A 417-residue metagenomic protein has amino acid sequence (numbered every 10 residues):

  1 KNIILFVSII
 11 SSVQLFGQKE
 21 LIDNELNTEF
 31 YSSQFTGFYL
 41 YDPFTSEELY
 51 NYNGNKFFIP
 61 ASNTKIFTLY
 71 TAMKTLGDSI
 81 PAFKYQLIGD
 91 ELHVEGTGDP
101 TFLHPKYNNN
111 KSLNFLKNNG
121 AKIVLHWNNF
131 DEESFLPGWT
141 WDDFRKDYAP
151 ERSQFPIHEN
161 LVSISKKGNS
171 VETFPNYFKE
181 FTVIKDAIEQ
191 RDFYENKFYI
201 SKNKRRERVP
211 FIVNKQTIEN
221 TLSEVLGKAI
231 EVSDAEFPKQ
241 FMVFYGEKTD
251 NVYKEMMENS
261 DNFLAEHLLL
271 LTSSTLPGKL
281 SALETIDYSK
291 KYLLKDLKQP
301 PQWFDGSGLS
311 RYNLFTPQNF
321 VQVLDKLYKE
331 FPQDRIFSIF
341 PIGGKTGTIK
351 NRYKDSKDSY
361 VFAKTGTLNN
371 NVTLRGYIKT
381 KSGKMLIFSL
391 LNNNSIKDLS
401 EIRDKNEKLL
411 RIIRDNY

Functional and structural regions predicted by a protein language model:
K1-I22: Bacterial Sec-dependent N-terminal signal peptides
G17-F57, L76-S79, F115-A121: Beta-lactamase-like hydrolase cores
L26-F30, T71-I80, G96-G98, L116-G120 (+10 more regions): Sec/Tat-exported extracytoplasmic proteins
F35, I88-L161, S165, I218 (+3 more regions): Mid-domain, small-residue-enriched loop/turn segments at the edges of structured enzyme/sensor domains
S46, P60-G77, F155, T221-L222 (+2 more regions): Active-site SXXK
L49-N51, L269-Y417: Small-residue-rich helix-loop
K179-I339: A small/polar active-site loop signature that marks catalytic segments
